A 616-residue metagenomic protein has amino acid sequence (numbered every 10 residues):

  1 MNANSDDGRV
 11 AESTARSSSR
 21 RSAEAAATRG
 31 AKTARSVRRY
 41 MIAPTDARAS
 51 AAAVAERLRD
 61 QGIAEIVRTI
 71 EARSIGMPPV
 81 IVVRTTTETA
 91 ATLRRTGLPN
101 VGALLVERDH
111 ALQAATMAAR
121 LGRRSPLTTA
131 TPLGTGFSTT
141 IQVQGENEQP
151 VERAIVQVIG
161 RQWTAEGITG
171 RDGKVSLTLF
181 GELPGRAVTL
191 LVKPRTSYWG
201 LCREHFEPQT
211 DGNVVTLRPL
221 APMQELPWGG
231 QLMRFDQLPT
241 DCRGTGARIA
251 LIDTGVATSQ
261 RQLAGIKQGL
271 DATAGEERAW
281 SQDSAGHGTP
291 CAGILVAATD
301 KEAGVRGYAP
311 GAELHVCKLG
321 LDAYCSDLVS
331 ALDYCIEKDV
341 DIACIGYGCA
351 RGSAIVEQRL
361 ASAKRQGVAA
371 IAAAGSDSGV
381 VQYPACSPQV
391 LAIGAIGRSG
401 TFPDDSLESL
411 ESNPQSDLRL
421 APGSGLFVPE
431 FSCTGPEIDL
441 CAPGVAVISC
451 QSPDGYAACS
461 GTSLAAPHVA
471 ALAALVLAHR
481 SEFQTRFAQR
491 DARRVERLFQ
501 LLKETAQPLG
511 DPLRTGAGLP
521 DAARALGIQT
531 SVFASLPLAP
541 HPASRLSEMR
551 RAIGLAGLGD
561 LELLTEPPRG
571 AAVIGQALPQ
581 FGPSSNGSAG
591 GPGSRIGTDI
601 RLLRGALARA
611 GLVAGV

Functional and structural regions predicted by a protein language model:
M1-R123, L238-T258, V296: Long, contiguous interaction/targeting segments characteristic of exported/extracellular or secretory-pathway proteins
N2, V37, E146, R161-K174 (+13 more regions): Substrate-binding/access-modulating region of protease and related hydrolase catalytic domains
N4, Q61-T140, I159-P227, G516 (+1 more regions): Autoinhibitory propeptides
L98-N100, A361-R365, C441: Anion (oxyanion) recognition and catalysis
Q144-I168, D172, F180-P184, L191-E313 (+5 more regions): Active-site core segment of subtilase-fold serine proteases
D253-G255, R261, A385-S481: Extracellular S/T/G-rich loop segment that most often corresponds to the catalytic His/Ser-adjacent loop
A292-L295, H315-G320, A442-A517, G527: Hydrolase catalytic cores
V340-I345, A478-V616: C-terminal subdomain of the subtilisin-like protease fold in secreted/lumenal serine endopeptidases
